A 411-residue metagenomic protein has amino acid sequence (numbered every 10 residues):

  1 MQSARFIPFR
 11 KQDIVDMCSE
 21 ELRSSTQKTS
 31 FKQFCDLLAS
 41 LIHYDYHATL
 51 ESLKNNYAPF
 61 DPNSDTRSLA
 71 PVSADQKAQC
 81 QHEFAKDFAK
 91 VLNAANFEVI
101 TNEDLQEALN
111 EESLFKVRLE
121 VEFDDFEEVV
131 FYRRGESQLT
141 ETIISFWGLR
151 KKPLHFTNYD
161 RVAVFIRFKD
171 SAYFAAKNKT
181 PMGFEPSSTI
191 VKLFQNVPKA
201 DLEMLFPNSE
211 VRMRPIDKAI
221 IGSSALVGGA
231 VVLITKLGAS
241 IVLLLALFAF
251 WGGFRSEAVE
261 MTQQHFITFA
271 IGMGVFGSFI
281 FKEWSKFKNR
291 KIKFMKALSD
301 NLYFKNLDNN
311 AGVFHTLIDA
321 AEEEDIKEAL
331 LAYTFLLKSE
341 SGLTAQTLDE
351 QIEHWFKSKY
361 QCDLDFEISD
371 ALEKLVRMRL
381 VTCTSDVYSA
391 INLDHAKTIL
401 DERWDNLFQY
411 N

Functional and structural regions predicted by a protein language model:
M1-S224: Basic, amphipathic N-terminal segments
P215-D300: Transmembrane alpha-helical hairpins and terminal membrane-anchor modules
F294-G342, L364: Short alpha-helical segments that sit at the start of domains
E340-F356: Short acidic, hydrophobic short linear motifs in intrinsically disordered regions
E353-I368: Short, positively charged loop/turn segments that connect secondary-structure elements
L372-D386: A short, conserved structural fragment
V387-N392: Minor-groove-contacting beta-hairpin "wing" of winged helix-turn-helix DNA-binding domains
L393-N411: Short, amphipathic alpha-helical interaction segments positioned at domain boundaries
